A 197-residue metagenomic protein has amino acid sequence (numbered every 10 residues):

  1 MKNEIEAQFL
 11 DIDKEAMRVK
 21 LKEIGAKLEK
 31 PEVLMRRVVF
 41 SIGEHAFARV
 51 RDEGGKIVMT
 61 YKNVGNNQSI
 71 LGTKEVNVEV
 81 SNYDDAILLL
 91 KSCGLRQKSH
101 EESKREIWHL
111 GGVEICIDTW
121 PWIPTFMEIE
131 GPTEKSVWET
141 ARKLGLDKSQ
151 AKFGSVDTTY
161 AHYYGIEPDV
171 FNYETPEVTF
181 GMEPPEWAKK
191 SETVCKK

Functional and structural regions predicted by a protein language model:
M1-I115, D147-K197: N-terminal strand-loop-strand beta-hairpin
C93, S99-R142: Conserved, surface-exposed functional patches that form binding/active-site neighborhoods
